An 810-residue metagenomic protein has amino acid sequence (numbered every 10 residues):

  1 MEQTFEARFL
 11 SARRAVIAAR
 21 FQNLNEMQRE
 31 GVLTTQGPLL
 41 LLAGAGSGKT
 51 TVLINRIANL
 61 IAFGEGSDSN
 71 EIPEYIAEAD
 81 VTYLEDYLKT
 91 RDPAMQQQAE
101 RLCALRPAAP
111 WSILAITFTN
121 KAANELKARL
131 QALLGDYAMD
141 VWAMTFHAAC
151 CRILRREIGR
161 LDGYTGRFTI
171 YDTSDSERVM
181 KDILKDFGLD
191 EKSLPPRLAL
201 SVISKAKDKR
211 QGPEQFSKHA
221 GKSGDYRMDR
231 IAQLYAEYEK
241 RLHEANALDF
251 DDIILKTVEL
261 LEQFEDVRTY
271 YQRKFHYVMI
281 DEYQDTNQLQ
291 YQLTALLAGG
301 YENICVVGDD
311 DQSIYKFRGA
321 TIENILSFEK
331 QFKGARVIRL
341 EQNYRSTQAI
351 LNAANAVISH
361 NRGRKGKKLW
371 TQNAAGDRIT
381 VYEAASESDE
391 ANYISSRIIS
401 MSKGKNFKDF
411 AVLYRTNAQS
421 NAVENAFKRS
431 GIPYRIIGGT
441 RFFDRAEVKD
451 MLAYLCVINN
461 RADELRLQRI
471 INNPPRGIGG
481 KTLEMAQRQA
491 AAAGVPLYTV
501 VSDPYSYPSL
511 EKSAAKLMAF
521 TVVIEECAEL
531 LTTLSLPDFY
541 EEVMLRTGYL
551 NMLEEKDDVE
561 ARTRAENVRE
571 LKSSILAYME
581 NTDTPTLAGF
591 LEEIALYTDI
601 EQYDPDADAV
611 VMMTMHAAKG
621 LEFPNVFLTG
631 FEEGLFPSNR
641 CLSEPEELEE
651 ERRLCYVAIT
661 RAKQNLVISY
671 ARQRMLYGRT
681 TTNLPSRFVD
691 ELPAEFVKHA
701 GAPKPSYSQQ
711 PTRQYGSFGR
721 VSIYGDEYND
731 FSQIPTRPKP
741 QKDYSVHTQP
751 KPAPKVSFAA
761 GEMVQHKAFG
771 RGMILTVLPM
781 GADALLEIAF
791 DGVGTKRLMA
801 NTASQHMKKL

Functional and structural regions predicted by a protein language model:
M1-Y164, I170, T269, E323 (+1 more regions): P-loop NTPase Walker
N23, T90-A99, F146-C150, D229-Y277 (+3 more regions): Conserved helicase/translocase P-loop NTPase motor core
T35, F118, A138-V141, G159-D252 (+4 more regions): ATP-hydrolysis module of ASCE/P-loop NTPase motor domains, specifically the Walker B Asp-Glu catalytic pair
S47-L53, T82, L88-L105, K333-R336 (+5 more regions): Helicase P-loop NTPase motor core
A220-G224, N406, S420-I432, R445 (+2 more regions): Conserved helicase C-terminal RecA-like lobe
Q272, M279-T286, V307-G308, L628: Hydrophobic residues in beta-strands of the RecA-like P-loop NTPase core, especially within AAA+ ATPase
Q284-G363, K367-Q372, R488, A492 (+2 more regions): Conserved helicase motor core of SF1/SF2 NTP-dependent helicases
G630-G794, T802-L810: C-terminal accessory regions
